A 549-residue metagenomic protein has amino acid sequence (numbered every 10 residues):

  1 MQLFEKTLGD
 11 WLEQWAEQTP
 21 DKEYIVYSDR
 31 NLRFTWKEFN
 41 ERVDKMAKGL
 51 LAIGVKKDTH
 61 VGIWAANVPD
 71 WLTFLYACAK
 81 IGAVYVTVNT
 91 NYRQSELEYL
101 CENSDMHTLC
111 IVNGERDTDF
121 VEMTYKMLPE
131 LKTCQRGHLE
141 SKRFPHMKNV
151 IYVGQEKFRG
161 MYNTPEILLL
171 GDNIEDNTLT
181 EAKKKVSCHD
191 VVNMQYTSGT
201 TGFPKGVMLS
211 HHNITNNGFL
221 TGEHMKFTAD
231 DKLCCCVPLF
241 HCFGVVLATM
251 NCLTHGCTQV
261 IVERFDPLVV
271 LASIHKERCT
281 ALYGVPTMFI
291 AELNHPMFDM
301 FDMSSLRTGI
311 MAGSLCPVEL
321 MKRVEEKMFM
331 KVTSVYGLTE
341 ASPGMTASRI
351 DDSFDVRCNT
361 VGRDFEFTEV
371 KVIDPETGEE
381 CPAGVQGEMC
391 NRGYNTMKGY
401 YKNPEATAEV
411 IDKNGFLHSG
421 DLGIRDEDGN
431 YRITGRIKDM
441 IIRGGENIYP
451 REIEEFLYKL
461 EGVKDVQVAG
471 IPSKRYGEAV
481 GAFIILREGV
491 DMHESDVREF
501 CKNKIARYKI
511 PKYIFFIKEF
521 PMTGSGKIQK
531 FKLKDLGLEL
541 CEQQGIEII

Functional and structural regions predicted by a protein language model:
W11-T35, K157-F158: AMP-dependent adenylate-forming
P20-E23, R143-M147, I151-F158, Y162-Y196 (+2 more regions): Conserved pre-ATP/AMP-binding loop-to-beta segment of ANL
Y24-V68, L72-Y76, R93-E98, N163-D172 (+2 more regions): Conserved AMP-binding/adenylate-forming core of the ANL superfamily
R33-K37, K183-K185, H189-N216: Conserved AMP-binding A3 loop
I81-L169, E488-V490: Structural core segment of the AMP-binding/adenylate-forming
Y92-E102, L109-I111, L282, G393 (+7 more regions): AMP-binding/adenylate-forming catalytic core of the ANL superfamily
L169, K276-G284, L293-V356, E369: Gly/Ser/Thr-rich phosphate-binding loop
T215-K232, F240-A281, F289-A291, H295-M297: Conserved AMP-binding/adenylation subdomain of ANL enzymes
